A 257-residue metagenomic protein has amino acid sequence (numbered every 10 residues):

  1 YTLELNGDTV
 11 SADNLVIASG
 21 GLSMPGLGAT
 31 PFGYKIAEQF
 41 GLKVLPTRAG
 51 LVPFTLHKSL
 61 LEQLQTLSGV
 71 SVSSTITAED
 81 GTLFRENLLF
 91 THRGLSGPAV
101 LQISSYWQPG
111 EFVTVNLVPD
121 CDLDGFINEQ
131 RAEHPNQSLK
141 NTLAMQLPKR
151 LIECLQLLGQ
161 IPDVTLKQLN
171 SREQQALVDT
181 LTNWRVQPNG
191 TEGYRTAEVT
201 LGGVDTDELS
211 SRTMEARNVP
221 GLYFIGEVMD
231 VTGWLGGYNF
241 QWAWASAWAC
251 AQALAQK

Functional and structural regions predicted by a protein language model:
Y1-V10, L15, V72, A78: Conserved beta-strand-loop-beta-strand element in the redox core of flavoprotein oxidoreductases
T9-G26, A37-E38, L88-R93, L222-F224 (+1 more regions): Short hydrophobic core segments
N14-L60: Glycine-rich loop(s) and the adjacent beta-strand/alpha-helix scaffold that form part
L22-F40, V231-K257: A conserved FAD-binding loop/helix module that cradles the flavin
L22-P25, G97, W107, R212-T213: Glycine-rich nucleotide phosphate-binding loop and flanking beta-alpha elements of Rossmann-like dinucleotide-binding
S23-M24, P53, T91, L95-P98 (+2 more regions): Glycine-rich phosphate/pyrophosphate-binding beta-alpha loops
L42-R48, V52-R172: An anion/pyrophosphate-binding glycine-rich loop and adjacent beta-alpha core in soluble alpha-beta enzymes
E153-T232: A glycine-rich dinucleotide-binding beta-alpha-beta segment and adjacent secondary-structure elements that constitute
